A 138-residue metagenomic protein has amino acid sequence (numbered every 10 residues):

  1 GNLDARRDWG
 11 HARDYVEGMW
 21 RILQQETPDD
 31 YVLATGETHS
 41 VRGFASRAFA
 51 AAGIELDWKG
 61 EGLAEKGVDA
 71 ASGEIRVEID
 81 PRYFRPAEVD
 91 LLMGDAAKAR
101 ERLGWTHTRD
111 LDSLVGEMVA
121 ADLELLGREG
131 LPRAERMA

Functional and structural regions predicted by a protein language model:
G1-A138: C-terminal substrate-binding subdomain of Rossmann-fold SDR/epimerase-dehydratase oxidoreductases
